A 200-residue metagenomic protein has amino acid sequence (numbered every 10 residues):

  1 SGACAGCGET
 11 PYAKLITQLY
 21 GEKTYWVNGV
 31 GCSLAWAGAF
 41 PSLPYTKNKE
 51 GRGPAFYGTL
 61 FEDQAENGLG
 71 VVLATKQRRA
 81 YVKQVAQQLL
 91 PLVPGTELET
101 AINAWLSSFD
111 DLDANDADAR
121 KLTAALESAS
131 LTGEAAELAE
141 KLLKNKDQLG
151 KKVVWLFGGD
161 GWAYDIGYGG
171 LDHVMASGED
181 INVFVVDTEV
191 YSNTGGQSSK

Functional and structural regions predicted by a protein language model:
S1, R120-L126, G150-K151, K200: Gly-rich Lys/Arg/Thr-decorated short loops/hinges at beta-loop-alpha junctions or inter-strand turns that position
S1-A3, D63-G68, K152-F157: Glycine- and acidic
G2-G6, G68-K76, Y164: Hydrophobic alpha-helical scaffolding
E9-T17, E22-Y25, A35-K47, E134-Q197: Thiamine diphosphate
G38-V72, V185-V190: Mobile "lid/hinge" segments at catalytic clefts and subdomain interfaces of large enzymes
F61-A135: N-terminal leader/propeptide and maturation segments of large enzyme subunits in energy/redox metabolism and hydrolases
